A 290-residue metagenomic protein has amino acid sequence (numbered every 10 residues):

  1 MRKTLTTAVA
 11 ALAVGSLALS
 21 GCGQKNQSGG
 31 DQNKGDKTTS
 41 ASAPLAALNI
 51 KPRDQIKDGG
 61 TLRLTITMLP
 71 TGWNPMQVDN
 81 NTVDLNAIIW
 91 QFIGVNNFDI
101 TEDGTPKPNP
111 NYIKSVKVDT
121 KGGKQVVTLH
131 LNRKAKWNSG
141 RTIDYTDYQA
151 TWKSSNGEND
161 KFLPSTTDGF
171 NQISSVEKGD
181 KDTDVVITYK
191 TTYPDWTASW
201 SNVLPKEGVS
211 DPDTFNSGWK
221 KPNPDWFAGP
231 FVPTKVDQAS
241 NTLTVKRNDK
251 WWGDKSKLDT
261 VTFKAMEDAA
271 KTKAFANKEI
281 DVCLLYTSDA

Functional and structural regions predicted by a protein language model:
C22-Q32: Bacterial lipoprotein signal-peptidase II cleavage site
Q55-K57, P164-D213: Surface-exposed binding/hinge segments that line and control ligand-binding clefts or catalytic entry sites
L62-T120, P224-W226: N-terminal lobe/hinge region of extracytoplasmic solute-binding protein
L85, K114-K161, V186, A274: Aromatic- and charge-enriched surface segment that lines or borders ligand/interaction sites
S201-D254, T260: Gly/Pro-rich hinge or "lid" segments in bacterial periplasmic/extracellular proteins
T262-K273: Short helix-initiation/N-cap motifs at beta->coil->alpha
Y286-A290: Conserved small/polar residues in nucleotide/adenosyl-binding loops
